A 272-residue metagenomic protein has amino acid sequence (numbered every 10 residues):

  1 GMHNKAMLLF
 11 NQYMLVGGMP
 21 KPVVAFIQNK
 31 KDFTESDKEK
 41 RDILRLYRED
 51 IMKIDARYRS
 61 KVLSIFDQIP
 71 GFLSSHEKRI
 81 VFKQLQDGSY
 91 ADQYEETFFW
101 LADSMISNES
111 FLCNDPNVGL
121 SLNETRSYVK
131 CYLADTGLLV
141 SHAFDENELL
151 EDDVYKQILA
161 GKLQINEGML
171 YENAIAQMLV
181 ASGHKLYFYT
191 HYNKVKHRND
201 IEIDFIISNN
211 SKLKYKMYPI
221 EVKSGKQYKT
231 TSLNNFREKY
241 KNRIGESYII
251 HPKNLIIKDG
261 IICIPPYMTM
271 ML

Functional and structural regions predicted by a protein language model:
G1-Y171, K185, H191: Interdomain hinge/linker elements that couple catalytic modules in large macromolecular machines
E96, A102-L272: A cross-kingdom feature that marks ATP-driven nucleic-acid transaction machinery
